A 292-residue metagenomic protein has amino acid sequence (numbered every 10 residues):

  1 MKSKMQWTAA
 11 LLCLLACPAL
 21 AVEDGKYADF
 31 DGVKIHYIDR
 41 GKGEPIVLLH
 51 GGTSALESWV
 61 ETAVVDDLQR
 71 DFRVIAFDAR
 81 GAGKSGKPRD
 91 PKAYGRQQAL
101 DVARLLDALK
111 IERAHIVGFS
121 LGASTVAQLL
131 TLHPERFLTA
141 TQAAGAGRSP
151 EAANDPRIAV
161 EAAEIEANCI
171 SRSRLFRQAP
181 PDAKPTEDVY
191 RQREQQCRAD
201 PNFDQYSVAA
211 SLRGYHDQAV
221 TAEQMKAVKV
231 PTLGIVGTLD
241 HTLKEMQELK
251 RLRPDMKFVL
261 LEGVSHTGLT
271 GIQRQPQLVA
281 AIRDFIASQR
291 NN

Functional and structural regions predicted by a protein language model:
V33-K84: Conserved HGGG/HGGXW glycine-rich cap/lid loop of the alpha/beta-hydrolase fold
A76-A114: Active-site loop/oxyanion-hole signature of alpha/beta-hydrolase fold enzymes
A123-P134: Short glycine-enriched nucleophile-adjacent loop and the immediately C-terminal alpha-helix near the catalytic center
T131, A140-I170: Flexible "cap/lid" loop of the alpha/beta hydrolase fold
S207-Q224, L239-H241: Active-site nucleophile elbow and catalytic-triad environment of alpha/beta-hydrolase enzymes
V228, G234-V236: Short beta-strand/loop motif that positions the catalytic acidic residue of the alpha/beta-hydrolase fold
T238-V264: Conserved loop-alpha-helix segment in the C-terminal half of the alpha/beta-hydrolase fold that carries the catalytic
V259-N292: Catalytic active-site module of serine/aspartate enzymes centered on a nucleophile-bearing elbow/loop
